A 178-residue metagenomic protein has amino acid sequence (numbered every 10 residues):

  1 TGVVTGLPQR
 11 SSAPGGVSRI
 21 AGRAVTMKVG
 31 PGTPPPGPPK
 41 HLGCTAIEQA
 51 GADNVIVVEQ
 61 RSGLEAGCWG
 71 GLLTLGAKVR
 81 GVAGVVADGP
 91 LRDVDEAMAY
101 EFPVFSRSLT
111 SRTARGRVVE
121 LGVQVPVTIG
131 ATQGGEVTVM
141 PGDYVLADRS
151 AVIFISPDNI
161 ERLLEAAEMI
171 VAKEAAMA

Functional and structural regions predicted by a protein language model:
T1-P141, F154-A178: Feature captures the catalytic cores and cofactor-binding loops of soluble hydro-lyases/lyases that act on carboxylate
V139, L146-A147: An internal, amphipathic alpha-helical element
V145, A151-V152: Channel- or pocket-lining gating/hinge segments that regulate access to a cavity or pore
